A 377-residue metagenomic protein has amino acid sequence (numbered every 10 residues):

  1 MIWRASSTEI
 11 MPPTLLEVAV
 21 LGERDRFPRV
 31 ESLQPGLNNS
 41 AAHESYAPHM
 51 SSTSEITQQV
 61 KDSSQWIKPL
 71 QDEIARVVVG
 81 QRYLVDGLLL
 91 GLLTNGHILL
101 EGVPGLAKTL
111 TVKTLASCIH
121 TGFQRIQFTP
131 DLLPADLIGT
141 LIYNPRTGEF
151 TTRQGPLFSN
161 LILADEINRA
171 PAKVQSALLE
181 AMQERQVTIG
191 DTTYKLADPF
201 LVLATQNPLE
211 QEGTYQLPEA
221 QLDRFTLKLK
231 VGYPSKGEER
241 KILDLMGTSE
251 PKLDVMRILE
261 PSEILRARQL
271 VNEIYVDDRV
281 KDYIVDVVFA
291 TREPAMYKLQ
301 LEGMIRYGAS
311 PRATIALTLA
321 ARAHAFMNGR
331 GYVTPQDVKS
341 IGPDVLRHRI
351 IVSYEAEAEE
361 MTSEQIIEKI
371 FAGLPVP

Functional and structural regions predicted by a protein language model:
M1-T8: Low-acidity, Ser/Thr- and Arg-rich intrinsically disordered low-complexity segments
M50-S52, A295-P377: C-terminal engagement/docking regions of AAA+ P-loop ATPases
V60, V77, T214, V231-Q300 (+4 more regions): Conserved C-terminal "switch" segment of AAA+ ATPases
K61-I98, V103: Pre-Walker A (pre-P-loop) alpha-helix and adjacent loop at the N terminus of AAA/AAA+ ATPase modules, a conserved
L92-T129: Walker A/P-loop
A135-N160: Short glycine-rich substrate-engagement loop in P-loop NTPases that contacts/grips substrate
T151-N160, I189-Q206, L217-T226: AAA+/SF3 P-loop NTPase mechanochemical coupling elements
S159-Q183, E212-Q221, Y233-K241: Conserved AAA+/SF3 P-loop NTPase catalytic/coupling segment centered on the Walker-B
